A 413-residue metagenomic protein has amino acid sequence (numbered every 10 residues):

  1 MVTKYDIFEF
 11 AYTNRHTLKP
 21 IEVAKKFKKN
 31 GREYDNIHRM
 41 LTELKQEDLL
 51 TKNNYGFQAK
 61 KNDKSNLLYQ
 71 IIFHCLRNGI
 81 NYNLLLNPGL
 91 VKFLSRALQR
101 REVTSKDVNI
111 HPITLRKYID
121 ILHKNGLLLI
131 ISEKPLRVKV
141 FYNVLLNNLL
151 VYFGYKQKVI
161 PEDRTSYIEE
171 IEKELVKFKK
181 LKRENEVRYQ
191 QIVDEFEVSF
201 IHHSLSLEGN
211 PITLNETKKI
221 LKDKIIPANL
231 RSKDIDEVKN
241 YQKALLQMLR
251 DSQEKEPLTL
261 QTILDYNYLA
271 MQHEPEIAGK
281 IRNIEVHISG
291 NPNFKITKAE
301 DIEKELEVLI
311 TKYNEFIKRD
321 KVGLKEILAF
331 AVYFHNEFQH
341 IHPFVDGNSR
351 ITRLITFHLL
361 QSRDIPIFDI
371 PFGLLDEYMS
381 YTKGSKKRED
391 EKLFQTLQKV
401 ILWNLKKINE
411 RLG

Functional and structural regions predicted by a protein language model:
M1-D346, R350-G413: FIC/Doc superfamily catalytic core
